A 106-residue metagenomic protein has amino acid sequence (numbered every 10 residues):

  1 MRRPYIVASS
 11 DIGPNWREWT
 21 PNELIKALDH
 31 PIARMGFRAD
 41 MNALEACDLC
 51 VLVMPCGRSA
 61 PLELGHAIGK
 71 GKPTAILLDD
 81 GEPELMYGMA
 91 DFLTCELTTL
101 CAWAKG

Functional and structural regions predicted by a protein language model:
M1-G106: Conserved catalytic or regulatory cores that recognize and/or transform ribose-phosphate-containing ligands
